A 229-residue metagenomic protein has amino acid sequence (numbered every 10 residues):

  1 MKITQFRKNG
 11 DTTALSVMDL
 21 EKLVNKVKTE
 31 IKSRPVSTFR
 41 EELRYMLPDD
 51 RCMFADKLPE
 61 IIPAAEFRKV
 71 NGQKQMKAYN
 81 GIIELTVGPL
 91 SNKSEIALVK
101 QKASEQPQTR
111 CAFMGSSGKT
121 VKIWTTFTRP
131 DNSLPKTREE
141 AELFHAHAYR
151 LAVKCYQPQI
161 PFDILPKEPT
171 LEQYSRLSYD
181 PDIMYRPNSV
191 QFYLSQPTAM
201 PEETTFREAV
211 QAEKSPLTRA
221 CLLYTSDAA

Functional and structural regions predicted by a protein language model:
M1-G81, T205, A209-A220: DNA replication initiation on ssDNA origins
L85, R110-E140, E172-S178: Histidine-centered divalent-metal-coordination microenvironment in nucleic-acid enzymes
T86-S94: Short, surface-exposed ligand-recognition loops at beta-strand->loop->(often short) alpha-helix junctions that present
K93-Q106: Short amphipathic alpha-helix segments
V99-K102, F127-I160, Y185-E203: Helical (often loop-to-helix) elements that flank the catalytic cores of nucleotide-handling enzymes
P161-Y174: Short, surface-exposed recognition loops or helix-turn segments adjacent to catalytic cores
E172-A220: C-terminal accessory nucleic-acid interaction domains of nucleic acid-metabolism proteins
Y224-A229: Conserved small/polar residues in nucleotide/adenosyl-binding loops
